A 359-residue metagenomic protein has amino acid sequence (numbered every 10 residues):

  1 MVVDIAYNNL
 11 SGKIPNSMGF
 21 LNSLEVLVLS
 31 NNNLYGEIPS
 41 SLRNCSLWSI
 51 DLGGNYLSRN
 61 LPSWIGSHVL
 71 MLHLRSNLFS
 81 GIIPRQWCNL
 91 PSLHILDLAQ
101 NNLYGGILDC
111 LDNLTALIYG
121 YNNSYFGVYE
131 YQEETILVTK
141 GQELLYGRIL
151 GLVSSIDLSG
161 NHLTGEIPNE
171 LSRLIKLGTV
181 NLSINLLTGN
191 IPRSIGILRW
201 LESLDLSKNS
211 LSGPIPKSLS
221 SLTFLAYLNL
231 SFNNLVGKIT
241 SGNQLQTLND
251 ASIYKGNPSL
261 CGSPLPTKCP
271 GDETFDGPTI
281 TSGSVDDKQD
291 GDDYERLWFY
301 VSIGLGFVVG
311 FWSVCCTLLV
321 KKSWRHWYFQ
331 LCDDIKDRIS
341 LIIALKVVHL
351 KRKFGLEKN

Functional and structural regions predicted by a protein language model:
M1-D272: Change "centered on extracellular leucine-rich repeats
P270-N359: Terminal membrane/secretory targeting segments in land-plant proteins
